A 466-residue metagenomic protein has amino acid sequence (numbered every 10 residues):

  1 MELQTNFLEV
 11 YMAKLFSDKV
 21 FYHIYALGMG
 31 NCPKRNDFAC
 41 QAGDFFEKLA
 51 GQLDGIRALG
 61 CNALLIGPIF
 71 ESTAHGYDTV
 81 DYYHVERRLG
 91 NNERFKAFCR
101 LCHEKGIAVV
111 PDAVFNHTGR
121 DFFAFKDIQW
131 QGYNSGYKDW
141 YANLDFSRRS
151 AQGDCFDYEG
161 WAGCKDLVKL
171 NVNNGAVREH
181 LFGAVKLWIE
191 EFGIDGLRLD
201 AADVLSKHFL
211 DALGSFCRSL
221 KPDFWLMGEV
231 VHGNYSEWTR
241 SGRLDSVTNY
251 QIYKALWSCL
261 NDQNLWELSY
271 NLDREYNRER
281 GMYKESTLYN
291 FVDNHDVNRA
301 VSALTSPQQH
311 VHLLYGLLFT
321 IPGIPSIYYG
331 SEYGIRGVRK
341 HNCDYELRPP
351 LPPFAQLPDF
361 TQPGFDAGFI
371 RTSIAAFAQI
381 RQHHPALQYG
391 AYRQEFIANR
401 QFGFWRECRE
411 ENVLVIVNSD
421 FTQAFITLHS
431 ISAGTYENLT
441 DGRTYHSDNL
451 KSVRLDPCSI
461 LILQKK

Functional and structural regions predicted by a protein language model:
M1-L3, F16-S17, N36-D37, Q41 (+4 more regions): Loop/helix patches that line or flank the sugar-binding groove of alpha-linked glycan CAZymes
F7-F21, Y25-N62, I69-L187, E191 (+2 more regions): Substrate-binding/active-site clefts of carbohydrate-active enzymes
D18, G60-N62, K105-I107, G193-D195 (+4 more regions): Short, well-ordered coil/turn segments that N-cap beta-strands
V20-Y22, L64-I66, V109-P111, L197 (+4 more regions): Hydrophobic faces of well-ordered beta-strands that scaffold small-molecule active sites in alpha/beta enzyme cores
I24, I56, I66, Y82 (+10 more regions): Conserved, mostly hydrophobic/aromatic
H117, L181-K207, N290, N294: Active-site groove signature of glycoside hydrolases
S215, S219-R299, T320, D359: Glycan-recognition surfaces
S447-K466: C-terminal beta-strand-rich structural cap/linker in extracellular carbohydrate-active enzymes
